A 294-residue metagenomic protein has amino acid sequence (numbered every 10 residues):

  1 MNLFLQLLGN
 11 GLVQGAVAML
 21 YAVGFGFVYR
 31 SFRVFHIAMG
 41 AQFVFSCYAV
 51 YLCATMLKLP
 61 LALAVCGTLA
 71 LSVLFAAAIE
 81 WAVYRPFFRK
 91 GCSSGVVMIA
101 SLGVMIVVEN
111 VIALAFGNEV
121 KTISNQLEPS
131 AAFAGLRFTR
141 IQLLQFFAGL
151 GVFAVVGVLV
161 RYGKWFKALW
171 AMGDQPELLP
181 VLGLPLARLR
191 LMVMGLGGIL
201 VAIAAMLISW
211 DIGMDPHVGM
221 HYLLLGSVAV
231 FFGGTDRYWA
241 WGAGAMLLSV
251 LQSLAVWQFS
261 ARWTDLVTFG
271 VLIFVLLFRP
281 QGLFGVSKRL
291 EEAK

Functional and structural regions predicted by a protein language model:
M1-N2, A82-C92, Q281-K294: Transmembrane alpha-helical segments of polytopic membrane transport and secretion proteins
N2-N10, Q14-V17, L159-F166, V193-G233 (+1 more regions): Inter-helical junctions in multi-pass inner-membrane proteins, predominant in energy-converting antiporter-like
L3-M56, A82-C92, V96, F232-T235: Single transmembrane alpha-helix segments in multi-pass membrane proteins
F25-S46, L61, G91-G95, W165-A168 (+5 more regions): Short, non-helical or kinked segments that cap or interrupt transmembrane helices
S31-F35, M56, G67, L74-E119 (+2 more regions): Short loop segments and helix-boundary regions at transmembrane helix junctions of multi-pass inner-membrane proteins
P86, S93-Y162, L189-M192, F259 (+1 more regions): Transmembrane helix-bundle core of multi-pass membrane transporters and related energy-transducing complexes
A115, D174-V181, P185-R188, Q258-K294: Cytosolic-side transmembrane-helix boundaries in multi-pass membrane proteins
F133-M214, Y238-A243: Helix-loop-helix "hairpin" substructures at the membrane interface of multi-pass membrane proteins
